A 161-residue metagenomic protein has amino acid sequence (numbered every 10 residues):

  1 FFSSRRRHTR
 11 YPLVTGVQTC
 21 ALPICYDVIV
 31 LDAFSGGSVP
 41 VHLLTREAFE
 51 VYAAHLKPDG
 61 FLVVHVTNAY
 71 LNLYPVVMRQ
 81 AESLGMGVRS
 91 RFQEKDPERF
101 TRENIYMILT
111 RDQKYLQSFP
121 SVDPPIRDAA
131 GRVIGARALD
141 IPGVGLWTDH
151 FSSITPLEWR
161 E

Functional and structural regions predicted by a protein language model:
F1-C20: Single conserved hydrophobic/aromatic residue that forms the stacking wall/gate of nucleotide- or nucleobase-binding
A21-P23, V39, P75, R79 (+1 more regions): Soluble small-group transferase modules, centered on the S-adenosyl donor enzyme superfamily
P23-V30: A short acidic, Gly/Pro-enriched loop at the edge of an enzyme's catalytic core that lines a small-molecule cofactor
V30-L31, V64: Redox-cofactor binding/interface segments in oxidoreductases and associated redox assembly factors
S35-G36, T67-L71: Short "lid" loop at the C-terminus of a central beta-strand within the Rossmann-like core of SAM-dependent
S35-L44: Glycine/threonine-rich flexible loop motifs
L44-P58: A short glycine-rich, Lys/Arg-flanked "PGG" loop and its adjoining helix->strand segment in the class I
D59-V66: Conserved beta-strand signature within the Rossmann-like core of class I S-adenosyl-L-methionine
